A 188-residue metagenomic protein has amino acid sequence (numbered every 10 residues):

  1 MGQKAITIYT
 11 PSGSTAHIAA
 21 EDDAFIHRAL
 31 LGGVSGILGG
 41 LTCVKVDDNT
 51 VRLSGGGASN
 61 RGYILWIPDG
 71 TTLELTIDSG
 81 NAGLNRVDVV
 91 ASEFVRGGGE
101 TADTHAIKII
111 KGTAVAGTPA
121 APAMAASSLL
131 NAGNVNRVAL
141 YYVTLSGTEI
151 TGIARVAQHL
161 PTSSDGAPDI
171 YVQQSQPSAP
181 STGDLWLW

Functional and structural regions predicted by a protein language model:
M1-A16, P168-W188: Viral virion structural and adsorption modules
G2-L84: Glycine-rich, flexible loop motifs
I6-Y9, G55-I170: Beta-strand-rich solenoidal segments
G33, N49, G55-G57, P122 (+2 more regions): Glycine-centered flexibility motif
